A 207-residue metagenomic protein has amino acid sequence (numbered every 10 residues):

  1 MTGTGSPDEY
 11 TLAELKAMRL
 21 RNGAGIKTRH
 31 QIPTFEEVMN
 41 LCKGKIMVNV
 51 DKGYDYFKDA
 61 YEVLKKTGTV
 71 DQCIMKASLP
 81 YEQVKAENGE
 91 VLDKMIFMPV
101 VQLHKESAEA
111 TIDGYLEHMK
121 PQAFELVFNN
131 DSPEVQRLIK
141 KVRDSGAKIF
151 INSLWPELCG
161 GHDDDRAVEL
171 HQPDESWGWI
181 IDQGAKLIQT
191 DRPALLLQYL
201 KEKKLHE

Functional and structural regions predicted by a protein language model:
M1-L103, L126-N129, R143-S145: Metal-dependent phosphodiesterase/phospholipase catalytic core, i.e., the His/Asp/Glu-rich active-site region
G25-R29, E106-E207: C-terminal active-site rim and adjoining tail of enzyme catalytic domains
